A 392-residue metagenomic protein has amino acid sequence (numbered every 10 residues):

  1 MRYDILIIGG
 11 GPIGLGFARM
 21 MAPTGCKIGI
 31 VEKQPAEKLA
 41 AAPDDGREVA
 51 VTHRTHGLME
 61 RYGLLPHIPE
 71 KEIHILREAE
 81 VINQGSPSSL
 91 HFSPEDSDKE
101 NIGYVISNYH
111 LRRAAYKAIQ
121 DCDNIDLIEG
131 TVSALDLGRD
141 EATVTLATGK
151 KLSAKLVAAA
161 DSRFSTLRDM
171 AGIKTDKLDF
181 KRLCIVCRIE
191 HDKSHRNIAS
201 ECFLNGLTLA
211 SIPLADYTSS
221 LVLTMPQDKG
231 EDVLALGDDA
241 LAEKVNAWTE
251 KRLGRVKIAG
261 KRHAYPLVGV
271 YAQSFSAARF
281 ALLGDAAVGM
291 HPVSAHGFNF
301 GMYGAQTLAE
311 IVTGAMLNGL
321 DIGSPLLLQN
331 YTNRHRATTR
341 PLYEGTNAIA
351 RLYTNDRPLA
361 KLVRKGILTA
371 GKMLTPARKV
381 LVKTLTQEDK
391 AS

Functional and structural regions predicted by a protein language model:
Y3-I30: N-terminal Rossmann-like FAD-binding beta1-loop-alpha1 element of flavoenzymes
A22-R47: Glycine-rich FAD pyrophosphate-binding loop
I30-V31, A159, L283, M290: Generic enzyme active-site microenvironment
D45-P69: N-terminal glycine-rich dinucleotide-binding loop that anchors FAD/FMN and/or NAD(P) in oxidoreductases
M59, T143, V157-G254, G260-R262: Conserved FAD-binding catalytic core of PHBH/FMO-like flavoproteins
E60-R61, P66-I68, E72-M170, L178-L183 (+1 more regions): Conserved N-terminal helical subregion
E231, A235-G323: FAD/FMN-dependent oxidoreductases across multiple families
E310-S392: C-terminal helical "tail/cap" subdomain of flavin- and related membrane-associated enzymes
